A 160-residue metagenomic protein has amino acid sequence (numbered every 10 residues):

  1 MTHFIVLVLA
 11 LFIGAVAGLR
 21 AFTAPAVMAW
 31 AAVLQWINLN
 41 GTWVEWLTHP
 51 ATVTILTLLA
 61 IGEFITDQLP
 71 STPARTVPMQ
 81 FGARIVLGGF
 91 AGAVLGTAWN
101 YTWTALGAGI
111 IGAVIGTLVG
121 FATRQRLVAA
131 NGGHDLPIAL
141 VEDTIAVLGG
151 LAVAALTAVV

Functional and structural regions predicted by a protein language model:
M1-V8, A31-A51, A91-L106, A152-V160: Helix-coil boundary and interhelical linker segments in multi-pass alpha-helical membrane proteins
L7-F12, T23, V53-T57, G82 (+2 more regions): Hydrophobic alpha-helical transmembrane segments
I61-T76, V119-N131: C-terminal ends of transmembrane helices
A74-V86, A108, D135-L140: Cytoplasmic-side transmembrane-helix entry/capping segments in multi-pass membrane proteins
A83-G92, E142-V147: Core segments of transmembrane alpha-helices that mediate helix-helix packing or line hydrophobic substrate/ligand
V86-A98, L106-A122: Mid-bilayer segments of alpha-helical transmembrane spans in multi-pass integral membrane proteins that mediate
Q125-T144: Interfacial loop-to-transmembrane junctions
A139-T157: Final/C-terminal transmembrane alpha-helix of multipass membrane proteins
